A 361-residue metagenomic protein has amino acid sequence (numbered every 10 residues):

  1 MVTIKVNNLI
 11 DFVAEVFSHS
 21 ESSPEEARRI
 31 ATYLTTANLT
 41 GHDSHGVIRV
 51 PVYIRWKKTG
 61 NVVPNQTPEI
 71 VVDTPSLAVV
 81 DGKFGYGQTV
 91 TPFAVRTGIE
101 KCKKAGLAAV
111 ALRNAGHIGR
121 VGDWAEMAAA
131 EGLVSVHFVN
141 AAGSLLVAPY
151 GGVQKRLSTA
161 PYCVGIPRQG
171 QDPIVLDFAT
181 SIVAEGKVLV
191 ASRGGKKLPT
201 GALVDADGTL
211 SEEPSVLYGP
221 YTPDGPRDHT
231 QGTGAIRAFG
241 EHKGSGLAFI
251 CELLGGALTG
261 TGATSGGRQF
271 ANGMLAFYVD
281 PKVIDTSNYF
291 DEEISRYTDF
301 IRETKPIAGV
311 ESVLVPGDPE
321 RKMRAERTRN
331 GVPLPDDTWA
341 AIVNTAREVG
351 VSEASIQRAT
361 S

Functional and structural regions predicted by a protein language model:
M1-V6, D11-I30, T35-T36, D43-P64 (+3 more regions): Acidic, glycine/proline-rich low-complexity segments that act as flexible tails and inter-domain linkers
T3-F12, H19, L258, A263-S361: Catalytic-core signal marking the mid-to-C-terminal active-site face
H45-K101: Active-site cofactor/substrate anionic-group-binding motifs, chiefly glycine- and Lys/Arg-rich phosphate-binding loops
I70-L77, D81, F93-A108, E212-G232: Residues forming anionic-ligand binding surfaces in small-molecule and nucleic-acid pockets of primarily soluble enzymes
A78-Q169, V175-S181: A generic, well-ordered mixed alpha/beta core segment in the N-terminal half of proteins
V147-P223: Phosphate/diphosphate-binding glycine-rich loops and adjacent basic-rich segments that engage nucleotide
K197-A263: Secondary-shell segments that build the walls of catalytic and ion/ligand-binding clefts
